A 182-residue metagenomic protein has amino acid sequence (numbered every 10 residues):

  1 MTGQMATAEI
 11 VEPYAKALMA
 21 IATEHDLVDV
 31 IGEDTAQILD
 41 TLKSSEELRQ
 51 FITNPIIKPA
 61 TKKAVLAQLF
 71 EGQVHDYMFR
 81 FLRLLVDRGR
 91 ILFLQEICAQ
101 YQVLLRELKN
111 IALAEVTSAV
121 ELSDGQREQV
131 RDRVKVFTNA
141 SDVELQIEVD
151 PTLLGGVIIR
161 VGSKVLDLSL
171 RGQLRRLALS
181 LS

Functional and structural regions predicted by a protein language model:
M1-S182: Elongated, mostly alpha-helical coiled-coil "stalk/stator" tethers of large membrane protein machines
